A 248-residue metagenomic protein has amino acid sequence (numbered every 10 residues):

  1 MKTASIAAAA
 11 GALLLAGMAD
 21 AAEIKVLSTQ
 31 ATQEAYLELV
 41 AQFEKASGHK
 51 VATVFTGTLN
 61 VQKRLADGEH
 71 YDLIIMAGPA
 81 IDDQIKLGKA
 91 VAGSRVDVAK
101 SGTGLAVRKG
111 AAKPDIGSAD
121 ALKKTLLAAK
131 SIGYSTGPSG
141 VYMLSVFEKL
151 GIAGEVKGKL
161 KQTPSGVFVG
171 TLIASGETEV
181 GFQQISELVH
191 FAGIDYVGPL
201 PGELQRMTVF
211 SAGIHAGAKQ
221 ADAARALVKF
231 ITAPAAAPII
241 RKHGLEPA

Functional and structural regions predicted by a protein language model:
M1-K2: N-terminal secretory signal peptides that target proteins for export/translocation
S5-A16: Bacterial N-terminal signal peptides
A21-L59, K63-D67, I75-G88, A92 (+2 more regions): Exported/periplasmic ABC-transporter solute-binding proteins
Y71: Dinucleotide-binding Rossmann-like beta1-alpha1 core, especially the glycine-rich loop that anchors the ADP
